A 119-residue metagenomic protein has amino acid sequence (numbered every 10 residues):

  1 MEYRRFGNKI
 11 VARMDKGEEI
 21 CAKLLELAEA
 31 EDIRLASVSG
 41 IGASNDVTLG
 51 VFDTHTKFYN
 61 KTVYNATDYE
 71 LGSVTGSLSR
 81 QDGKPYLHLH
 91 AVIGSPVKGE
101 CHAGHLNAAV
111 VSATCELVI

Functional and structural regions predicted by a protein language model:
M1-H88, V92-I119: N-terminal intrinsically disordered, cationic/polar leader segments that include organellar targeting peptides
